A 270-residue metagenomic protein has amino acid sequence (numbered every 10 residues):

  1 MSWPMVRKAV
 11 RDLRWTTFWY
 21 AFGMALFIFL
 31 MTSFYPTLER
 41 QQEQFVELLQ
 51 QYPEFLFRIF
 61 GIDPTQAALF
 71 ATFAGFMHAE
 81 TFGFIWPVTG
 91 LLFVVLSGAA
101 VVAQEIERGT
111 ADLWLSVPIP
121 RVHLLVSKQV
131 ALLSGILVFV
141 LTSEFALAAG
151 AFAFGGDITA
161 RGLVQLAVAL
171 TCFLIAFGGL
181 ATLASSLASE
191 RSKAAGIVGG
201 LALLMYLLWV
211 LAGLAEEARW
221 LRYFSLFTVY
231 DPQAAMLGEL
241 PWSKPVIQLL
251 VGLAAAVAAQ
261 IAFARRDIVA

Functional and structural regions predicted by a protein language model:
M1-M24: Aromatic- and glycine-rich beta-strand/loop motifs that create alpha-glucan
M5, L13, L30-A74, A194-A270: Terminal transmembrane helical anchor/hairpin motif
K8, Q104, A148-F152, S186 (+2 more regions): Transmembrane helix-loop junction
F22, V94-G98, A146, G179-L180 (+2 more regions): Hydrophobic/aromatic residues in alpha-helical transmembrane segments
H78-Q104, G199: Long, hydrophobic alpha-helical segments
V102-L133: Helix-loop-helix units of permease transmembrane domains in multi-pass membrane transporters, especially ABC
V126-T182, S186, E239: Secretory targeting signals
T171-L204, L211: A structural motif at transmembrane helix-loop-helix junctions in multipass membrane proteins
